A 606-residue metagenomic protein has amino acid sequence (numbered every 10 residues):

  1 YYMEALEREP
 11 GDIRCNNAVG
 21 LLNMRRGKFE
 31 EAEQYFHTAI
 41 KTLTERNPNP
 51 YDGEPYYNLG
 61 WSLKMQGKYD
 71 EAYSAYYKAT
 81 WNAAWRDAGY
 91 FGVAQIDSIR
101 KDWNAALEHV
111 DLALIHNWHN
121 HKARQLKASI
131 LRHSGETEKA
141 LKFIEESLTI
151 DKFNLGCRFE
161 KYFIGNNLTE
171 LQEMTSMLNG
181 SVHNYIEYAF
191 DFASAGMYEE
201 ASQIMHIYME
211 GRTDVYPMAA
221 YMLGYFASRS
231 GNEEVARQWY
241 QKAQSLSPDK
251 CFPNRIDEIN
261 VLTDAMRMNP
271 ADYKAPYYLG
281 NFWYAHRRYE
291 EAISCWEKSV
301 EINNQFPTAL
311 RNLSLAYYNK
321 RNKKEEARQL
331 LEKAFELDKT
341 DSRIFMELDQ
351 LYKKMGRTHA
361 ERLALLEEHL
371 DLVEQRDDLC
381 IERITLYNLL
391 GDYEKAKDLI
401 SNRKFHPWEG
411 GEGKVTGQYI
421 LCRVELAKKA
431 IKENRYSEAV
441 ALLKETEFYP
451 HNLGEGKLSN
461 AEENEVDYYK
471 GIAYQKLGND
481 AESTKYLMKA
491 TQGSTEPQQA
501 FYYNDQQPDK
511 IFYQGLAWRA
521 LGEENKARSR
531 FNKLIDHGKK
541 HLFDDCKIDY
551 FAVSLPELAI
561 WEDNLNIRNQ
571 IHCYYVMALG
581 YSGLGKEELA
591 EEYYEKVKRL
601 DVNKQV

Functional and structural regions predicted by a protein language model:
Y2, F36, Y76, V110 (+13 more regions): Hydrophobic/aromatic packing residues within the alpha-helices of TPR/SEL1-like helical repeat arrays
M3-E7, K41, N47, Y77-W81 (+14 more regions): Conserved structural position within tetratricopeptide repeats
P10, T44, P50, A84 (+14 more regions): Short coil turns that delineate tetratricopeptide repeat
R14, N47, E54, A88 (+16 more regions): Start-of-helix register in tetratricopeptide repeats
L21, W61, Q95, S129 (+11 more regions): Residue-level recognition of tetratricopeptide repeat
R25, M65, I99, H133 (+12 more regions): Register position in tetratricopeptide repeats
A32, A72, A106, A140 (+11 more regions): Single-residue signature of alpha-solenoid repeat helices
